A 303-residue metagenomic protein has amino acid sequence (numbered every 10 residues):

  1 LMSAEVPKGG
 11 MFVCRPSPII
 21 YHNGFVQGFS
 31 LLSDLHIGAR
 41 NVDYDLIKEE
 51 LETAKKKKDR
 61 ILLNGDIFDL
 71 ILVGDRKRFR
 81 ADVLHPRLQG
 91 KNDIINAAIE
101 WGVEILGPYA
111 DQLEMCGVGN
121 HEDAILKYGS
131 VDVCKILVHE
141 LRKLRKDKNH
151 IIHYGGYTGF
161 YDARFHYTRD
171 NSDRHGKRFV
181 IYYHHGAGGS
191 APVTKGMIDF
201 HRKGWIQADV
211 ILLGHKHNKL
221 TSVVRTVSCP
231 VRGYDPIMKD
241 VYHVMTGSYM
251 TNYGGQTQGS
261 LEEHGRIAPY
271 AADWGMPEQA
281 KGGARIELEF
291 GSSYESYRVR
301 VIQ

Functional and structural regions predicted by a protein language model:
L1-C14, I19: Short glycine- and acidic-rich boundary segments immediately preceding or forming the N-terminal edge of structured
V13-V26, I37-G155: Core catalytic region of metal-dependent phosphoesterases/phosphodiesterases, especially metallo-beta-lactamase-like
P18-S30, Y161-I181, M238-V241: Beta-strand-turn-beta hairpins that frame and shape the catalytic cleft of phosphate-ester-processing enzymes
D34, D66, G102, G119 (+3 more regions): Divalent metal-coordination and catalytic microenvironments
K48, A54-K55, T168-D170, T221 (+3 more regions): A structural signal for the main folded, soluble domain(s) of proteins
E52, G107, S130-K143, D173-H175 (+2 more regions): Short, surface-exposed basic-aromatic patches at helix termini and helix-loop junctions that form
L63, K177-I181, G186-L288: Conserved beta-sheet core of the metallophosphoesterase superfamily
V118-D123, A272-Q303: Charge-rich, low-complexity terminal tails
